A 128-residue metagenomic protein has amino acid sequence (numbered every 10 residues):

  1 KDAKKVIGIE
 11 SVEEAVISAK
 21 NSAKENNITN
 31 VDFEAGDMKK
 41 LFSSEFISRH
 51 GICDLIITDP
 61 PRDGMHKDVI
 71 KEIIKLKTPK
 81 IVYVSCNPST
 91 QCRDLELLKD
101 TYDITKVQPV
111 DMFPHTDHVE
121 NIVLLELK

Functional and structural regions predicted by a protein language model:
K1-K128: Rossmann-like S-adenosyl-L-methionine
